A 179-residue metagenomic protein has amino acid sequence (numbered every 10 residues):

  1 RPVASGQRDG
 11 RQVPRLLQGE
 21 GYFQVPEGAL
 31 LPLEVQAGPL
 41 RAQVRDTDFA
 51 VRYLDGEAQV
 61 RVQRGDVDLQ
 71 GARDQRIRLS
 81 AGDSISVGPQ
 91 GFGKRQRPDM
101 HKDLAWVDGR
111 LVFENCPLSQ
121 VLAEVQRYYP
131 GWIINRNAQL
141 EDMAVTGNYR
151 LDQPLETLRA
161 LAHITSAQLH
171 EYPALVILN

Functional and structural regions predicted by a protein language model:
R1-N179: A residue-level detector for the "anchor" residue at the start of short, highly conserved motifs
